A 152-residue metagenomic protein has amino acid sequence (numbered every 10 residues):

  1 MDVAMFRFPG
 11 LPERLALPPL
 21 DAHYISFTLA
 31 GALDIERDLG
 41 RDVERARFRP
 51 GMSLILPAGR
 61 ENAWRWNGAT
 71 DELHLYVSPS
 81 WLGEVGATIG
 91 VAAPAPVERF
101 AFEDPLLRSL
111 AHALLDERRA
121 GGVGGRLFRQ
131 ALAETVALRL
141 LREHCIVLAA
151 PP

Functional and structural regions predicted by a protein language model:
M1-P94, G121-G122, R126: N-terminal regulatory/effector-sensing and dimerization cores that precede helix-turn-helix DNA-binding domains
L29, L33, V136-L141: Short alpha-helix boundary/capping elements
W81, F102-L110, T135: Generic alpha-helical secondary structure signal
T88, A113, T135, R139: Solvent-exposed, charged/polar functional surfaces in cytosolic regulatory/catalytic domains
A92-P105, R118-F128, A137-P152: Short, Lys/Arg-enriched, Trp-marked, Pro/Gly-tolerant hinge/linker segments that flank
